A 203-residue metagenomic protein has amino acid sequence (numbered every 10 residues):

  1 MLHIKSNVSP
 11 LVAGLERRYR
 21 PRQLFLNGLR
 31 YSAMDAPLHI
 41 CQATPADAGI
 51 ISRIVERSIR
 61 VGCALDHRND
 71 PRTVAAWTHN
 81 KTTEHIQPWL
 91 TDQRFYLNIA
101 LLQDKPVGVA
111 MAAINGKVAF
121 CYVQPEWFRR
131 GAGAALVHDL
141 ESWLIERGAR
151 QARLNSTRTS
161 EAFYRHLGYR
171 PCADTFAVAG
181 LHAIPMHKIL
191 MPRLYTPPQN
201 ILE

Functional and structural regions predicted by a protein language model:
N7, Y19, Q23-G49, I189-E203: Conserved N-terminal entry element of GNAT/NAT acetyltransferase domains
E56-H85: Conserved GNAT-fold acetyl-CoA-binding loop/helix
N80-I99, K117: A short helix-loop-beta-strand connector motif used in the catalytic cores of GNAT acetyltransferases and, in some
R94-G108, A113: Conserved beta-hairpin
C121-F128: A short, internal acetyl-CoA/4′-phosphopantetheine-binding micro-motif in the GNAT/acyltransferase core
R129-S142, H166: Conserved acetyl-CoA-binding loop-helix of GNAT-fold acetyltransferases
L144-T157: Conserved GNAT acetyl-CoA-binding A-motif
R153-N155, R170-P185: Conserved catalytic-core motifs of GNAT/GCN5-like acyltransferases
